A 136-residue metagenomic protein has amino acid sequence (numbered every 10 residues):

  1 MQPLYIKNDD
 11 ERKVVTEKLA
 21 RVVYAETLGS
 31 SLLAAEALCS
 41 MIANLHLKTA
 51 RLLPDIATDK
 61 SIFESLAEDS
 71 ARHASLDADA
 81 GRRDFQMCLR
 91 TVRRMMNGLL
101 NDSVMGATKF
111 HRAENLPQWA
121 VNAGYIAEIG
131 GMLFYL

Functional and structural regions predicted by a protein language model:
Q2-L136: Bacterial extracytoplasmic/cell-wall-associated proteins, especially those involved in peptidoglycan
